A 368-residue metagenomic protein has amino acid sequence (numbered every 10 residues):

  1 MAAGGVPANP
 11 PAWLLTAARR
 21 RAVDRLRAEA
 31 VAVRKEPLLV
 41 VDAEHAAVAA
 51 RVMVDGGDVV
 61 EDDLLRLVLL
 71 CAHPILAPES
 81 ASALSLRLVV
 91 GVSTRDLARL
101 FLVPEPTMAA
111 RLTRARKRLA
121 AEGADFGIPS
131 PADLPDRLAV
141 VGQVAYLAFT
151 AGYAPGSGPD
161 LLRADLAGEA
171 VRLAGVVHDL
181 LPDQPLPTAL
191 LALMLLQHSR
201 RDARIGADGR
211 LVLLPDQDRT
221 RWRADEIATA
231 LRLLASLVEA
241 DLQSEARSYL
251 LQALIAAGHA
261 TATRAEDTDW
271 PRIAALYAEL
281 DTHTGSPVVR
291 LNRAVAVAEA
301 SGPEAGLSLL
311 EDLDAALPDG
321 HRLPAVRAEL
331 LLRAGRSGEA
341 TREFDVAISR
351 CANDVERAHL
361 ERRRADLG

Functional and structural regions predicted by a protein language model:
A2-G5, R19-P37: Arg/Lys-rich amphipathic alpha helix in sigma70-family domain 2
A8-R20, A110: Structural recognition of an alpha-helix C-terminal capping motif at a helix-to-coil junction
E29, V33-T94, V103-A278: Amphipathic helix-loop-helix modules that constitute alpha-helical solenoid scaffolds
D179-L180, E239-Q243, A278-H283, D312-P318 (+1 more regions): Solenoid-like repeat scaffolds
L186, Q252, V288-V289, R322 (+1 more regions): Start-of-helix register in tetratricopeptide repeats
H198, R264-D267, A300, A334 (+1 more regions): Structural motif corresponding to the intra-repeat A-B loop/turn of tetratricopeptide repeats
